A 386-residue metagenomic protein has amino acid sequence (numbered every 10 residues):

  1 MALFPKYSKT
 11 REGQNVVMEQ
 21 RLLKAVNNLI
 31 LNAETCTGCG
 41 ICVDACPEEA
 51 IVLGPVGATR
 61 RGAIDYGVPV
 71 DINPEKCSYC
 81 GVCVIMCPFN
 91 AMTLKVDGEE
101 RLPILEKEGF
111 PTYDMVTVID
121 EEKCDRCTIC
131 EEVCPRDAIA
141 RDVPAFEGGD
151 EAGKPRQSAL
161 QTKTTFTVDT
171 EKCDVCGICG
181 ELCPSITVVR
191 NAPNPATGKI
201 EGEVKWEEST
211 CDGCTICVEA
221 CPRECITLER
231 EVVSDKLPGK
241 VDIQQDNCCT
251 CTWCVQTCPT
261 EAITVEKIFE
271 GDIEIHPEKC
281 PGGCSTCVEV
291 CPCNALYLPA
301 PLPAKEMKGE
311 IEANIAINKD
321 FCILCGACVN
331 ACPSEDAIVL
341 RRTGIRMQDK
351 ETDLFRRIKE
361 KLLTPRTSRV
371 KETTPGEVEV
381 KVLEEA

Functional and structural regions predicted by a protein language model:
M1-N27, T35, T59-A386: Flanking helices and flexible, charged tails adjoining ferredoxin-like Fe-S electron-transfer domains in multi-subunit
C36, G40-A45, E49-G54: Short, contiguous, helix-prone interaction/anchoring segments in small proteins
